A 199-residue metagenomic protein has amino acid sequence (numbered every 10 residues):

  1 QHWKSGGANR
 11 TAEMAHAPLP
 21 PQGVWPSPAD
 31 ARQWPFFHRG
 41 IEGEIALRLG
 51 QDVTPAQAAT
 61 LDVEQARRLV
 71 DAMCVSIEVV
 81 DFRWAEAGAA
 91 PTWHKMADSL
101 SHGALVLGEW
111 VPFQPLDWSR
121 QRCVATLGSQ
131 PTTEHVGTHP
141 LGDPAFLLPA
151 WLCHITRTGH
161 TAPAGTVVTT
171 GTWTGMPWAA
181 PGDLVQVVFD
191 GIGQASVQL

Functional and structural regions predicted by a protein language model:
Q1-D143, P149, R157, W178-L184 (+1 more regions): Catalytic-core "active-site belt" of small-molecule-metabolizing enzymes, emphasizing His/Asp/Glu-rich regions
F146-C153, T166-T169: Short, structured beta-strand/loop micro-motifs enriched in basic residues and often containing a Trp
T158-T166, T170: Beta-rich strand-turn-strand
G171-T172, W178, F189: Conserved "cap/hinge" positions at secondary-structure junctions
